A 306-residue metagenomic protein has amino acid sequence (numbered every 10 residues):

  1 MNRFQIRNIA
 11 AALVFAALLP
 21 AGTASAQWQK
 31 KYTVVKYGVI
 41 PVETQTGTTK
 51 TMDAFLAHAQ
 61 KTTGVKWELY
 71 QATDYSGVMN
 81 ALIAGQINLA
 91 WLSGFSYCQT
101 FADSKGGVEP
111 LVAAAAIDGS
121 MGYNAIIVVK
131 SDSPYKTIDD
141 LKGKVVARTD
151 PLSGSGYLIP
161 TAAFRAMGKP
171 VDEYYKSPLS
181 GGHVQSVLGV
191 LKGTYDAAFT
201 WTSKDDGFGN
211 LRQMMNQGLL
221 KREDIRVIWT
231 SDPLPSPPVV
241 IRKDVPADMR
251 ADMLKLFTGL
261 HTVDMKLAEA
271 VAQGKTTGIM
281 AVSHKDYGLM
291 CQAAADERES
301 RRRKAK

Functional and structural regions predicted by a protein language model:
M1-A11: Bacterial N-terminal signal peptides that target proteins for export
A10-A21: Bacterial N-terminal signal peptides
W28-C98: Extracytoplasmic small-molecule ligand-binding "clamshell" domains of the periplasmic binding protein/Venus flytrap
Q29-A54, I241, V245-K306: An extracytoplasmic/periplasmic, membrane-proximal ligand-sensing/linker region
V35-V42, D140-G156: Short loop->beta-strand "edge-of-pocket" segments that line small-molecule binding or catalytic clefts across diverse
S76-A90, D103-S104, D139, H183-S203 (+1 more regions): Short helices/loops that flank or line small-molecule/ion binding pockets
N80-D140, T161: Acidic, polar ligand-binding/catalytic clefts
S133, V145-D248: Pocket-lining segment of extracytoplasmic ligand-binding domains
